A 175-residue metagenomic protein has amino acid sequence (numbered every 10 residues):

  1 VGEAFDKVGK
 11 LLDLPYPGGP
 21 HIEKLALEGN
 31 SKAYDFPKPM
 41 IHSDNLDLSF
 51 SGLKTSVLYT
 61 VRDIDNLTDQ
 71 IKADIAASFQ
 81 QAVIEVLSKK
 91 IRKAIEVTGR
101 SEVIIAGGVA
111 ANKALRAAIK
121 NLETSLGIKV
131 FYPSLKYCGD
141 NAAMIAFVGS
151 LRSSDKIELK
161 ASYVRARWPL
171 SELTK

Functional and structural regions predicted by a protein language model:
V1-P20, K113-R116, K120-L122, G139-A143 (+1 more regions): Active-site histidine-anchored catalytic micro-motif
Y16-G19, S51, D69, E158 (+1 more regions): Non-catalytic, surface-exposed connector residues within folded enzymatic/regulatory domains
K24-V103, N112-L126, S150-K156, S171-K175: A contiguous, well-structured pocket-lining segment that forms one wall/lid of small-molecule binding clefts in soluble
G108-V109, L135: Active-site metal-binding loops of divalent metal-dependent hydrolases
P133-L173: Glycine-rich phosphate-binding/hydrolytic loop that grips phosphoryl groups
